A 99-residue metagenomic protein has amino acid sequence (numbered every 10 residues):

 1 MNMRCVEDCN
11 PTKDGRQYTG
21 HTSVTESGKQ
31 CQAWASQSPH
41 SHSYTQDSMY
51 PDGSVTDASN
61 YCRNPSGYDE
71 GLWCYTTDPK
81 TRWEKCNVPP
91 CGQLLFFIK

Functional and structural regions predicted by a protein language model:
M1-E26, E84-K99: Extracellular/luminal ectodomains of metazoan preproproteins built from arrays of small disulfide-bonded modules
E7-L72, T76: Folded, disulfide-stabilized extracellular/luminal domains of secretory-pathway proteins
P39-H42, E70-G71, T81-K85, Q93-L95: Short loop/beta submotifs within extracellular cysteine-rich repeat domains
